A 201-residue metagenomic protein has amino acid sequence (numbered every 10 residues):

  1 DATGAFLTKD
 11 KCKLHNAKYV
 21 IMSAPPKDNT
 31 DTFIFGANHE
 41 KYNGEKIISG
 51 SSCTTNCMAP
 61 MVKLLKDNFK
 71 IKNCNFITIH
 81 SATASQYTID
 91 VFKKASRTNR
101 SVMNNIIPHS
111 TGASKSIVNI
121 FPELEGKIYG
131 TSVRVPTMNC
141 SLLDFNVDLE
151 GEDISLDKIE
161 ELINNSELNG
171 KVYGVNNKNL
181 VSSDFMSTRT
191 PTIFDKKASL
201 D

Functional and structural regions predicted by a protein language model:
D1-T88, F92-S96, L200: N-terminal Rossmann-like NAD(P) cofactor-binding subdomain of oxidoreductases, focused on the glycine-rich
K70-N73, T78-D201: C-terminal substrate-binding/catalytic lobe of Rossmann-fold NAD(P)-dependent oxidoreductases
